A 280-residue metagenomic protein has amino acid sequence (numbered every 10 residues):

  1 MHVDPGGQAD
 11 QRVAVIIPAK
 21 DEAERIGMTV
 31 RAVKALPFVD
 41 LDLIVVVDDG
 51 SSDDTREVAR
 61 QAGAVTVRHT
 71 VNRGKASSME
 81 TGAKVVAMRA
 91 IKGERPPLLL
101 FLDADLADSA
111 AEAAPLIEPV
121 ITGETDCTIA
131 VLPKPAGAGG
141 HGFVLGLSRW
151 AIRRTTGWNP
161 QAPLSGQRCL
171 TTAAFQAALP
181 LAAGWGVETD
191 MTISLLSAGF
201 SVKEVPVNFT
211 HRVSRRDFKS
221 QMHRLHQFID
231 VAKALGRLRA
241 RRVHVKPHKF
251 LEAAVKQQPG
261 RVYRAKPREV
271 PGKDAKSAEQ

Functional and structural regions predicted by a protein language model:
M1-D10, P180-Q280: Hydrophobic helical membrane-anchoring modules
I17, D40-G50, V67: Short beta-strand/loop segment that forms part of the nucleotide-sugar
I17-R31, G50: Active-site beta-to-alpha loop of glycosyltransferases that engages the nucleotide-sugar donor
R31-L41: Short, acidic, metal-binding catalytic loop of nucleotide-sugar glycosyltransferases
D42, R56-K92: Conserved donor nucleotide-binding strand/loop of the catalytic core
D48-R56, L106: A conserved acidic beta->alpha catalytic loop
T70-V85, S109-W185, R212-M222: Acceptor/aglycone-binding surface of glycosyltransferases and processive sugar-polymer synthases
I91-A107: Short beta-strand-to-loop acidic/aromatic patch adjacent to the donor-nucleotide binding site
